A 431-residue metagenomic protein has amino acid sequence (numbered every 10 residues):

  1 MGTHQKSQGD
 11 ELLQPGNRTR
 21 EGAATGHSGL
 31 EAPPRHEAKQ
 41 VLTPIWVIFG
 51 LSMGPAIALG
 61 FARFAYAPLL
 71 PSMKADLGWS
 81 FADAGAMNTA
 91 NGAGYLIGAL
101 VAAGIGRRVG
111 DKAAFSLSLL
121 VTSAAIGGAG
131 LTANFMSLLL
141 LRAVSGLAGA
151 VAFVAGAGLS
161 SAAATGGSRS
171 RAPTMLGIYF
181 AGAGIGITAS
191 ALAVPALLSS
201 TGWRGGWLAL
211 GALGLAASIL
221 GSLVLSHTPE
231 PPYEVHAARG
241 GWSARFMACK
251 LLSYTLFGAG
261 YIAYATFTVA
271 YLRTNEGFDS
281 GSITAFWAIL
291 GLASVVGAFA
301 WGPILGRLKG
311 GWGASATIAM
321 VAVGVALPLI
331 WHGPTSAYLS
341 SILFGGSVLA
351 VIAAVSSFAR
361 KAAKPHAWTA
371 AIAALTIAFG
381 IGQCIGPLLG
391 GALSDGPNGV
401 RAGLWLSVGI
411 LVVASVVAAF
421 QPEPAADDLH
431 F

Functional and structural regions predicted by a protein language model:
A67, F246-A288, V295: Extracytoplasmic gate region of multi-pass secondary transporters
G78, G110, L131-M136, G277 (+1 more regions): Helix-breaking motifs and short loop linkers at transmembrane-helix boundaries and internal kinks in secondary membrane
I97-A133: Conserved MFS/SLC helix-loop-helix module at the cytosolic interface between two early adjacent transmembrane helices
G98-D111, G297-G310, S394-D395: Helix-to-loop junctions at the C-terminal end of transmembrane segments in multipass secondary transporters
F135, S170-S226: Helix-loop-helix hairpin linking two adjacent transmembrane segments in secondary transporters
L141-G182: Cytoplasmic helix-loop-helix junction between adjacent transmembrane helices in 12-TM secondary transporters
K309-V355: C-terminal transmembrane helical hairpin of 12-TM major facilitator-type secondary transporters
A362-P397: A late C-terminal transmembrane helix in Major Facilitator Superfamily
